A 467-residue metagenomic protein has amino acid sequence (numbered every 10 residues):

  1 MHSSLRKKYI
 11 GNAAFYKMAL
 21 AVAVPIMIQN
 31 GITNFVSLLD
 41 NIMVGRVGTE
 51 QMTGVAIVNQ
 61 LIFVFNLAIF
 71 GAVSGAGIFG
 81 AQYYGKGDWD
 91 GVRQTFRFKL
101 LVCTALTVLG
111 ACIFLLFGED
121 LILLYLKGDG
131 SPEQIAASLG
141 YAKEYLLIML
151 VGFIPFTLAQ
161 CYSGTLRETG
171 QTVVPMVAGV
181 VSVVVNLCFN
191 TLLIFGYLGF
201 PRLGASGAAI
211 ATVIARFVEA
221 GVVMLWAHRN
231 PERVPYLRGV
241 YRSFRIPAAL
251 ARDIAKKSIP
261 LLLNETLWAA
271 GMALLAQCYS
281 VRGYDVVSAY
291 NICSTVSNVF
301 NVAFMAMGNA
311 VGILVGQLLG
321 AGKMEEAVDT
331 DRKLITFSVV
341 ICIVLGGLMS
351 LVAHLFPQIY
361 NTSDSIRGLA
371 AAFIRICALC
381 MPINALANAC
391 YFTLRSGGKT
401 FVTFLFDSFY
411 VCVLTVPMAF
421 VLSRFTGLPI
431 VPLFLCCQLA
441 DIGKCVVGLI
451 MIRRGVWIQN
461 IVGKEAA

Functional and structural regions predicted by a protein language model:
M1-A23, G80-G152, F200-I259, V315-C380 (+1 more regions): Short alpha-helical transmembrane segments in multi-pass integral membrane proteins
A21, V44-F63, A136-Y141, A205-S206 (+5 more regions): Interfacial/gating helices of multi-pass transporter permease domains
A21-D40, I148, A215-E219, V223 (+3 more regions): Transmembrane helical elements of multi-pass membrane transporters/channels
I26, N30, N41-I42, N59 (+16 more regions): Transmembrane alpha-helix boundary and packing residues in multipass membrane permease domains and related
M27, G31, F35, L39 (+20 more regions): Generic alpha-helical transmembrane segments of integral inner-membrane proteins, especially permease/transport modules
G31, F35-T53, I122-A136, I194-L203 (+5 more regions): Helix-terminus/linker motif at the lipid-water interface of multi-pass membrane proteins
M52-C112, F156-P175, A276, A289-A353 (+1 more regions): Small-residue-rich hydrophobic transmembrane alpha-helices
V73, I148-R167, P175-V183, A208-M224 (+5 more regions): Short runs within selected transmembrane alpha-helices of multi-pass transporters and secretion channels
